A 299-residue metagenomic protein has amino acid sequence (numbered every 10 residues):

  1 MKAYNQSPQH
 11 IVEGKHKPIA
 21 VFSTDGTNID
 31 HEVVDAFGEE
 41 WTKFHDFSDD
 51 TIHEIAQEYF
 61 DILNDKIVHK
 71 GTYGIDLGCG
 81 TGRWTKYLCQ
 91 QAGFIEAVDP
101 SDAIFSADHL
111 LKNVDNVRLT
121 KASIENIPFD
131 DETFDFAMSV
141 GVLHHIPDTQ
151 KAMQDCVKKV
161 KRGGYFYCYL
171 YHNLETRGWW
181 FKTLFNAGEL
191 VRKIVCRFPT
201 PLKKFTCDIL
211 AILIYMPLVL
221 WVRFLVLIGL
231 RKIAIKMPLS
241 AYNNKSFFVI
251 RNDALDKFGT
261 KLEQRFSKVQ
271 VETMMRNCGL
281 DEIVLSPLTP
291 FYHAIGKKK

Functional and structural regions predicted by a protein language model:
M1-P128, F136, L262-Q264, Q270 (+2 more regions): Conserved N-terminal segment of class I S-adenosyl-L-methionine
N126, D130-D131, D148: Acidic/polar helix N-cap motif
F136-P147: A short SAM/SAH-binding and catalytic strip from SAM-dependent methyltransferases
Q150-R162: A short glycine-rich, Lys/Arg-flanked "PGG" loop and its adjoining helix->strand segment in the class I
Y165-R197, T206: Conserved class I S-adenosyl-L-methionine
K193-Q264, K268, E272-R276: Substrate-binding/catalytic lobe of Class I Rossmann-like enzymes that use SAM or dcSAM, i.e., the mid-to-C-terminal
